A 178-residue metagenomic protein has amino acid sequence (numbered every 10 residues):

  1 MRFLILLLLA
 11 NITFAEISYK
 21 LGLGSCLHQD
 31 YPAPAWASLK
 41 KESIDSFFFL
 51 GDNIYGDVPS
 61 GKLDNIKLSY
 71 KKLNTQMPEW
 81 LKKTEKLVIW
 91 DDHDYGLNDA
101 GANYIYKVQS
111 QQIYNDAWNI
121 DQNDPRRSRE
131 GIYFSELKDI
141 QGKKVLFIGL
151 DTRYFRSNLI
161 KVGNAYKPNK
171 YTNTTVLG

Functional and structural regions predicted by a protein language model:
F3-T13: Sec-dependent N-terminal signal peptides
E16-G178: Metal-dependent phosphoester/phosphodiester hydrolase catalytic core
